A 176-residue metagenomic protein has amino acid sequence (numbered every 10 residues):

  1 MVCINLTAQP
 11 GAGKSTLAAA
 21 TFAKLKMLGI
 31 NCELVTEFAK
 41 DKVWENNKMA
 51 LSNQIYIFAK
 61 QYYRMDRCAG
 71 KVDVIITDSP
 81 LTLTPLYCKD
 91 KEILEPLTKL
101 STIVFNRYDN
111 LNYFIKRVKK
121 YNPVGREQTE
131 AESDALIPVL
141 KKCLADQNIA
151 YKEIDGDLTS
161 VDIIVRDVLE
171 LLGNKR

Functional and structural regions predicted by a protein language model:
L6: Hydrophobic anchor at the beta1->P-loop junction of P-loop NTPases
G11: Walker A (P-loop) phosphate-binding loop of P-loop NTPases
K14: Conserved lysine of the Walker
L17: Hydrophobic positions on the alpha1 helix immediately C-terminal to the Walker A/P-loop
F22-Y63: Conserved substrate/cofactor phosphate-moiety recognition/catalytic segment in nucleotide-dependent phosphotransferases
E37-F38, D78-L81, F114-V118: Short loop/turn segments at strand-loop or loop-helix junctions that form parts of catalytic or ligand-binding pockets
K48-E92: Conserved nucleotide-sensing/catalytic segment adjacent to the nucleotide-binding pocket in NTP-handling enzymes
K91-T159, I163-L169: A glycine- and Lys/Arg-enriched "phosphate-lid" helix/loop adjacent to the NTP-binding pocket of small-molecule kinases
